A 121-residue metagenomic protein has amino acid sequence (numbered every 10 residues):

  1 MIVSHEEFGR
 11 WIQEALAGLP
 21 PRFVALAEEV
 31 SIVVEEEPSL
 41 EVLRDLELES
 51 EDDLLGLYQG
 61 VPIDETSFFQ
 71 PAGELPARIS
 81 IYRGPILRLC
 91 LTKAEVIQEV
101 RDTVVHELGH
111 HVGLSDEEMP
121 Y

Functional and structural regions predicted by a protein language model:
M1-T66, E74, R88-C90: N-terminal low-structure segments adjacent to metalloprotease catalytic domains across cellular compartments
G9-I12, I97, R101, V105: Hydrophobic face of alpha-helices
G18, R22, T103, E107 (+1 more regions): Short alpha-helical functional segments enriched in proximate histidine and acidic residues
E51-R101, H111-Y121: Active-site scaffold of zinc-dependent metalloenzymes
